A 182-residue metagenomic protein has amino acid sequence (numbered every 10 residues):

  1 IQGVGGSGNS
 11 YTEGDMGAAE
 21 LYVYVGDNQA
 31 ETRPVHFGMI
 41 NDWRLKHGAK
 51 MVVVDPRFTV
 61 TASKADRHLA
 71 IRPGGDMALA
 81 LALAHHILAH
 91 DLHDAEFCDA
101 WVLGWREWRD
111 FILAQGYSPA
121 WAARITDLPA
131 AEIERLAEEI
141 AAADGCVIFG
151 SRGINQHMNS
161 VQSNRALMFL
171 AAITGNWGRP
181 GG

Functional and structural regions predicted by a protein language model:
I1-R179: Cofactor-pocket helix-loop regions in the catalytic cores of large enzyme subunits
